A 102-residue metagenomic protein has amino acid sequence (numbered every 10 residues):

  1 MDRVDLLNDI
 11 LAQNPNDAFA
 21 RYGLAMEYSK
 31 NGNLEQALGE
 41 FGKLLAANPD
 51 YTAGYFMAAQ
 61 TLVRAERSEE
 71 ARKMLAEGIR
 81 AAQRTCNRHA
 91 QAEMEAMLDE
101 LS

Functional and structural regions predicted by a protein language model:
D9-I10, K43-L44, G78: Canonical positions in the second alpha-helix
Q13, A47, A81-T85: Structural marker of alpha-solenoid helical repeat scaffolds
